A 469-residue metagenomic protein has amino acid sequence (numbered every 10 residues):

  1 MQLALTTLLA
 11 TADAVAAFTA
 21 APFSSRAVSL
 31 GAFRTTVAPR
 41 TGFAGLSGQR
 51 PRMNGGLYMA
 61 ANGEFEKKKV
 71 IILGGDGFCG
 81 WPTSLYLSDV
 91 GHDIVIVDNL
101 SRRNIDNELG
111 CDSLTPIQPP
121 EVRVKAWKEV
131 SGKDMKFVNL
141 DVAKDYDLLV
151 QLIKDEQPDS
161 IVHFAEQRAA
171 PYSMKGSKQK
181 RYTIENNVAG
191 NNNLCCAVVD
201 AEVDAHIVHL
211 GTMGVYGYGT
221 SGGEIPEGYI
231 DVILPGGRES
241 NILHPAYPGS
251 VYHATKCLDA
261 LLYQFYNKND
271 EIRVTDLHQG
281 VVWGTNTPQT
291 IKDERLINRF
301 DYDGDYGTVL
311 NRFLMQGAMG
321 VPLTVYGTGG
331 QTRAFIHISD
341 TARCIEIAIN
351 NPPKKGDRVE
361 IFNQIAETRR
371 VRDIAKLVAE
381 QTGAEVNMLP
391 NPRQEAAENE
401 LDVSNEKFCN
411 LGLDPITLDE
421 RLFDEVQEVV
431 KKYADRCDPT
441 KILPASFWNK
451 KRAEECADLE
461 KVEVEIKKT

Functional and structural regions predicted by a protein language model:
M1-A38, G42: N-terminal chloroplast transit peptides
L30, R34-F78, T83, K467-T469: N-terminal organelle-targeting presequences
Y58-T285: N-terminal Rossmann-like NAD(P)+-binding domain of SDR-like oxidoreductases, especially those catalyzing
D89, G317-T469: C-terminal substrate-binding subdomain of Rossmann-fold SDR/epimerase-dehydratase oxidoreductases
E121-V124, A260, G307, N311 (+4 more regions): Short, surface-exposed alpha-helical segments at coil->helix boundaries
A143-K144, N186-A189, S250, D301-T308 (+4 more regions): Residue-level signal for the nucleotide or nucleotide-sugar donor/cofactor binding architecture
V150-I153, C195, L314, E346-N350: Generic structural signal for well-ordered alpha-helical scaffold segments
S221-L234, V251, A260-A334, I338-I349 (+1 more regions): NAD(P)-dependent short-chain dehydrogenase/reductase
